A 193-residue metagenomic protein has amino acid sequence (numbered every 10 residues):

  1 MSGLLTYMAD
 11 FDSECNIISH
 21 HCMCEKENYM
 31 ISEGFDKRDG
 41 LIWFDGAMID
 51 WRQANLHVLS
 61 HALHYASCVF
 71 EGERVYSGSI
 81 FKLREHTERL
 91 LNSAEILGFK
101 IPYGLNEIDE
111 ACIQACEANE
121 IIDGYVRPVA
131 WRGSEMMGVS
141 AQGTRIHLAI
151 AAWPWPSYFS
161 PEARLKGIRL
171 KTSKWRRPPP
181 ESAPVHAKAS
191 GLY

Functional and structural regions predicted by a protein language model:
M1-N28: N-terminal amphipathic/basic-hydrophobic helices that include classical n-h-c signal peptides and signal-anchor
C22-Y103, E107-Q114, V139-Y193: Helix-start/capping segments and mature chain N-termini
D109-M136, W153: Short, acidic/charged, Gly/Pro-enriched secondary-structure junctions
